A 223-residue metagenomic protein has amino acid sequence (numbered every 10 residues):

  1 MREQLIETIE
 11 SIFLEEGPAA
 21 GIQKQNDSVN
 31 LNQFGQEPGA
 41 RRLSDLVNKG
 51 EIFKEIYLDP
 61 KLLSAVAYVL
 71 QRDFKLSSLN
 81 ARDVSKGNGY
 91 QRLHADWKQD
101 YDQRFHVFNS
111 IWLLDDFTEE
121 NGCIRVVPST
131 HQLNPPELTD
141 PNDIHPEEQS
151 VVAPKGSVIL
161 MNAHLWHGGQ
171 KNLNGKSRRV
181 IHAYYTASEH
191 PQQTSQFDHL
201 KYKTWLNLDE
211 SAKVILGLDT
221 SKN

Functional and structural regions predicted by a protein language model:
M1-L93, Q99: Non-heme Fe(II)-dependent double-stranded beta-helix
I6-E7, S28, F34, V158 (+2 more regions): Non-heme Fe(II)/2-oxoglutarate
G50-E55, P146-E148, G168-Q170: Active-site rim elements
S64, N88-V152, H190-L200: Catalytic core of non-heme Fe(II) oxygenases with the double-stranded beta-helix
S78-A81, S110-W112, I181-Y185: A structural signal for short, well-ordered beta-strand segments
F108, I159-M161: Short hydrophobic-aromatic micro-motifs
F117, H164-L165: Short Ser/Thr-interspersed hydrophobic loop/turn segments at strand-loop and sheet-helix junctions that line or gate
